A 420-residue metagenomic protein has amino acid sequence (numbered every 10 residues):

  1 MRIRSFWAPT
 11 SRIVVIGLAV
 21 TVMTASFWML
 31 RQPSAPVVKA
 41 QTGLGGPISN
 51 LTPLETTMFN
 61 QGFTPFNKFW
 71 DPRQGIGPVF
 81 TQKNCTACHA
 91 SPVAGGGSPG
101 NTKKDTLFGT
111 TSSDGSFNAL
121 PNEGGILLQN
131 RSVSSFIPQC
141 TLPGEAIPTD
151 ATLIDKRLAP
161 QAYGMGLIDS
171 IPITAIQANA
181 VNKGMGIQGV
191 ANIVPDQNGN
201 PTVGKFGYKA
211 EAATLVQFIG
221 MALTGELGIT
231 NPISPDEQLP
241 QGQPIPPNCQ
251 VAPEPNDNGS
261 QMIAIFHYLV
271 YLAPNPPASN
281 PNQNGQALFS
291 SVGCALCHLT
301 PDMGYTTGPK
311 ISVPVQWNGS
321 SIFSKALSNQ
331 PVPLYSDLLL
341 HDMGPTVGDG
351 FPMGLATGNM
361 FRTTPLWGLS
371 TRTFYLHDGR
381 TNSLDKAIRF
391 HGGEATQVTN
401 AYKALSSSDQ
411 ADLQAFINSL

Functional and structural regions predicted by a protein language model:
M1-P9: N-terminal secretory signal peptides that target proteins for export/translocation
R12-A19, M23-L420: Periplasmic c-type cytochrome electron-transfer domains
